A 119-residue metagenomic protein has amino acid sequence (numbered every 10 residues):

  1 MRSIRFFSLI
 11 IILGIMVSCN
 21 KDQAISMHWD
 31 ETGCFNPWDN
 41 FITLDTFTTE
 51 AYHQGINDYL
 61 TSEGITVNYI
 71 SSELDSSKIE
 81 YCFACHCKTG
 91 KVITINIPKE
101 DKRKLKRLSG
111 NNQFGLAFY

Functional and structural regions predicted by a protein language model:
M1-F7: Bacterial N-terminal signal peptides that target proteins for export
L9-L13: Hydrophobic alpha-helical targeting segments used for export or membrane insertion
I15-S18: C-terminal motif of bacterial Sec signal peptides marking the signal peptidase cleavage site
N20-D22: Bacterial signal peptide processing site
A24-F35: Immediate post-signal-peptide N-terminus of mature secreted/exported proteins
G33, F41-F83: Surface-exposed, low-hydrophobicity interaction/linker segments
N40-F47, T89-I95: Second-shell loop/turn segments in exported
F83-Y119: Short, compact, well-ordered microdomains
